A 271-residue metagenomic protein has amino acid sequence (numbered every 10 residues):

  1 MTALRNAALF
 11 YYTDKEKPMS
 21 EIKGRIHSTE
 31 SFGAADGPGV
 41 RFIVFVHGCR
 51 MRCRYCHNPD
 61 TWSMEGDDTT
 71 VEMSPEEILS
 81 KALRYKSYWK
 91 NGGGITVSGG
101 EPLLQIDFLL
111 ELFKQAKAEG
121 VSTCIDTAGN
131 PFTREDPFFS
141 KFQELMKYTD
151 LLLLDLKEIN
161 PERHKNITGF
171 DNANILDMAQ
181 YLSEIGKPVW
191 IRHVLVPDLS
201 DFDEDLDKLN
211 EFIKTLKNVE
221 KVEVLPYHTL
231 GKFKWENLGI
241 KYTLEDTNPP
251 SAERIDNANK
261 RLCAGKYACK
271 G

Functional and structural regions predicted by a protein language model:
T2, L9-E72, R84-N91: N-terminal [4Fe-4S]-dependent radical SAM core
L4-A35, S80, W190, L195-G271: Auxiliary Fe-S-binding modules of radical SAM enzymes
G37, Y55, M64, I106 (+3 more regions): Generic domain-boundary/flexible-linker signal
T61-S63, D67-T69, K165-D171, G239-T247: Short glycine-enriched, charge-decorated loop/helix-capping segments at active-site entrances that position
T70, E77-S80: N-terminal pre-catalytic segment of deacetylase/amide-hydrolase enzymes
L79-S87, N91-G94, G99, L103-L225 (+1 more regions): Conserved AdoMet/S-adenosylmethionine-binding subsite of the radical SAM
